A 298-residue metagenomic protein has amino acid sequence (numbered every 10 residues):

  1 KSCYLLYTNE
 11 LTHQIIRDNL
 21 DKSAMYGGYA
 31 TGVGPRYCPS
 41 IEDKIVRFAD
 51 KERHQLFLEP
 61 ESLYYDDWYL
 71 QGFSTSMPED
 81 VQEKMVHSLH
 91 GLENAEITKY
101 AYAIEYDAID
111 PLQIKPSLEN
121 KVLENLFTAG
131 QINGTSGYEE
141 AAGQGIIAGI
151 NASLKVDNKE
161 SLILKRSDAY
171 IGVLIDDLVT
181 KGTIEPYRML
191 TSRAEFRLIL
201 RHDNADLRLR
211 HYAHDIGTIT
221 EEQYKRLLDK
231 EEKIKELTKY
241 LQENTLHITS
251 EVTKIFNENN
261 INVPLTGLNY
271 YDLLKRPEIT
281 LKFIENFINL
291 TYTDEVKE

Functional and structural regions predicted by a protein language model:
K1-L63: Rossmann-like dinucleotide-binding core of oxidoreductases
G32-P39, Y100-I109, S161-L178, S192-A194 (+2 more regions): A glycine-rich phosphate-binding loop feature that marks nucleotide/adenosyl-phosphate handling sites
S40-L56, Y65, M77, L228-E232 (+2 more regions): Terminal amphipathic helices with adjacent charged low-complexity linkers/tails
F57, Y69-T135, I163-D176, E295-E298: A glycine-rich dinucleotide-binding beta-alpha-beta segment and adjacent secondary-structure elements that constitute
Q131-E139, E195-R197: Glycine-rich phosphate/pyrophosphate-binding beta-alpha loops
A141-L162: Internal hydrophobic alpha-helix adjacent to the cofactor/substrate pocket in enzyme cavities
I175, T183, Y187-D215, T220-E222: Mobile "lid/hinge" segments at catalytic clefts and subdomain interfaces of large enzymes
R193, R210-E298: Extended, charge-enriched "interface" segments that sit outside catalytic cores
